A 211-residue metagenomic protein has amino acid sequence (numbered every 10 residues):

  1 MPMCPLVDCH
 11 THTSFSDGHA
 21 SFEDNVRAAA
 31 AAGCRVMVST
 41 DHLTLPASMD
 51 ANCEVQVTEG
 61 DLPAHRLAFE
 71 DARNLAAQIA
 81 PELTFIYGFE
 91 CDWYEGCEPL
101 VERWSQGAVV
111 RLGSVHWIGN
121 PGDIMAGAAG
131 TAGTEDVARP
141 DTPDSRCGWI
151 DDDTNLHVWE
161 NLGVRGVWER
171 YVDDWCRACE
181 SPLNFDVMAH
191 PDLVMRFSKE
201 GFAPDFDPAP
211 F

Functional and structural regions predicted by a protein language model:
M1-E95, R103, A128-A132, V137 (+1 more regions): An N-terminally biased module of ancient metal coordination in phosphate/nucleic-acid-related enzymes
F15-D17, Q106-A108, L112-F211: Domain-core and long-helix interface of multi-subunit machines
C97-P99, W175: Glycine-rich, charged/polar anion/phosphate-binding loops that engage phosphate groups from diverse ligands
